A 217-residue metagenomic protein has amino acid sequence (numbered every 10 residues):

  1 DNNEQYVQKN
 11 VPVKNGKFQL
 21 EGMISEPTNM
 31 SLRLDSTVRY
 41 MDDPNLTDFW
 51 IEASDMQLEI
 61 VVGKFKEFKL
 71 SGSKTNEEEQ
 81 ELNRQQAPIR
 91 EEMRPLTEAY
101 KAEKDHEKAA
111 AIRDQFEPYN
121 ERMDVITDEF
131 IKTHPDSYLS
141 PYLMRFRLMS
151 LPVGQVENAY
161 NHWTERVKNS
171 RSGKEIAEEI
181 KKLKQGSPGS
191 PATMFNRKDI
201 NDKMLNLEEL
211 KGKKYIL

Functional and structural regions predicted by a protein language model:
D1-P118, R122-V125: A non-transmembrane, solvent-exposed segment enriched in polar/low-complexity residues
R94, P135-F146: Amphipathic alpha-helical repeat scaffolds of TPR domains
P118-P135, V156-N158: Amphipathic alpha-helical coiled-coil segments
T133-S137, S150, R166-K174: Short solvent-exposed coil/turn linkers within tandem alpha-helical repeat scaffolds
D136-S137, K211-K213: Active-site acidic short loop of glycosyltransferases
Q155-T164, P191-D199: Alpha-helical repeat scaffolds
K174-E209: N-terminal "domain-start" segment that seeds a small globular fold
I216-L217: Hydrophobic beta-strand anchors of alpha/beta hydrolase catalytic cores
